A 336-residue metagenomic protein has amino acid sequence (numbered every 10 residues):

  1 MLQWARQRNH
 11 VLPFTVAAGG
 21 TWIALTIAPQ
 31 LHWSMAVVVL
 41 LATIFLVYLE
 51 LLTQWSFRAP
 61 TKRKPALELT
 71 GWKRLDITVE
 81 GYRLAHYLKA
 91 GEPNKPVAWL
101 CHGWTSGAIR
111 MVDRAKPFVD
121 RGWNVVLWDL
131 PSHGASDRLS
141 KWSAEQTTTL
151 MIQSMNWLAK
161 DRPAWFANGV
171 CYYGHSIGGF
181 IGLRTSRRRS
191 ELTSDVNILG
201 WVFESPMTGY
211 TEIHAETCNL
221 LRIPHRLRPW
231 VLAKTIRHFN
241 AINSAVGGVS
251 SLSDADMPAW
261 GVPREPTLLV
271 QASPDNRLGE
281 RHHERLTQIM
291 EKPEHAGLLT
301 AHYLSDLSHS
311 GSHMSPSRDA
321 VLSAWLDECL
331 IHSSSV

Functional and structural regions predicted by a protein language model:
M1-T78, R83-Y87: An N-terminal hydrophobic leader/cap segment in hydrolases
K95-G103: Short beta-strand element of the alpha/beta-hydrolase
W104-P117, R281: The serine-hydrolase catalytic nucleophile loop
F118-D137: Conserved alpha/beta-hydrolase
K141-P163: Alpha/beta-hydrolase active-site loop
G174-G182: Gly/Ala-rich beta-loop-alpha elbow adjacent to hydrolase catalytic centers
E191-G247: Hydrolase active-site cap/lid region
F239-S335: Serine-hydrolase catalytic core
